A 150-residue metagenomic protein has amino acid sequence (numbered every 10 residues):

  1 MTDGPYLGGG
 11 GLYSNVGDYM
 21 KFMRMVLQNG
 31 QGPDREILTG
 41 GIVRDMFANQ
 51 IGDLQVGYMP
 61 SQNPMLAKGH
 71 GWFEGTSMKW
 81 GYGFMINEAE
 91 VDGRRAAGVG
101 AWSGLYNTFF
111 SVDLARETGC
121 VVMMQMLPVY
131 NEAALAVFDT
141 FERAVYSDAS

Functional and structural regions predicted by a protein language model:
M1-S150: Catalytic loop of the DD-peptidase/beta-lactamase superfamily, centered on the K-T-G motif and neighboring
